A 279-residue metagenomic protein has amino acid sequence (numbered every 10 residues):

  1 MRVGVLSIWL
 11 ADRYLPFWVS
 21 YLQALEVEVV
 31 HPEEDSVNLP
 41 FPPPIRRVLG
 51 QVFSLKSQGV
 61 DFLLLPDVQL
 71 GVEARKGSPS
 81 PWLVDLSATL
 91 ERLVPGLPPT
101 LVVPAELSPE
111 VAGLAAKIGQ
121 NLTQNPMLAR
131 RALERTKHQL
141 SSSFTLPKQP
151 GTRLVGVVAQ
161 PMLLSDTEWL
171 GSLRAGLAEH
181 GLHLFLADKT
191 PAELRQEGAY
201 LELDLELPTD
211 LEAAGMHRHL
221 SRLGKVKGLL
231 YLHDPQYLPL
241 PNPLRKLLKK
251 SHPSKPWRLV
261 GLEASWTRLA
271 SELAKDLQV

Functional and structural regions predicted by a protein language model:
M1-V279: An N-terminal assembly and electron-transfer interface module characteristic of large anaerobic redox and radical
